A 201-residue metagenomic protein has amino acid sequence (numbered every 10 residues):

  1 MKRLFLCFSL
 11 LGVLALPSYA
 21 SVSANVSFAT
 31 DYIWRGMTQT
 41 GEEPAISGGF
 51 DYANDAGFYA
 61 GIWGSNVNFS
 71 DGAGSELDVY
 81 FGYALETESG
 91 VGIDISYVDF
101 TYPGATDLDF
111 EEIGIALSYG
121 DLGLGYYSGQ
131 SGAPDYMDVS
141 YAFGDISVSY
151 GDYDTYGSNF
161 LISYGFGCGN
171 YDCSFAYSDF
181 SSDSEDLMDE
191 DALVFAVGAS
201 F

Functional and structural regions predicted by a protein language model:
R3-F8, L16-F201: Outer-membrane beta-barrel proteins
